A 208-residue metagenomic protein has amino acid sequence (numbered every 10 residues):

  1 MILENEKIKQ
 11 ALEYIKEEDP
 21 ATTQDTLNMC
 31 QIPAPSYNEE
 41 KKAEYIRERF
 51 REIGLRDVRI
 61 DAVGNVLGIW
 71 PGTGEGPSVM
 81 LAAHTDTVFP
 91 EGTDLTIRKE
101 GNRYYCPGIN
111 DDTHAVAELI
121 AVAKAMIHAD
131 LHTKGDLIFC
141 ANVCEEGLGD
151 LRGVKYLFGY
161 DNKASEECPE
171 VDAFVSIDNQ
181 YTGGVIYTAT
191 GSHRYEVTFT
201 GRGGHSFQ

Functional and structural regions predicted by a protein language model:
I2-R103: Acidic/His- and Gly-rich active-site-bordering loop/insert found across diverse amide/peptide-bond hydrolases
C30, V143, G201-G203: Short, histidine-centered active-site or binding-site loop motifs used for metal coordination, general acid-base
L67, A82, I138, R194-T198: Beta-strand secondary-structure signal
P71, D178, T198-R202: Solvent-exposed residues in well-ordered beta-strands and their adjoining turns, especially edge/terminal strands
L95-G108, T198-G204: Glycine/charged-rich beta-loop-alpha catalytic/anionic-binding loops adjacent to active sites
R103, G108-R194: Acidic/histidine-rich catalytic neighborhood of metal-dependent amide-processing enzymes
G184-V185, G203-Q208: A short glycine-threonine-serine/GTX helix/turn-capping micro-motif
H193-Y195, F207-Q208: Short glycine-/aliphatic-rich beta-strand segments at the starts of folded cytosolic domains
